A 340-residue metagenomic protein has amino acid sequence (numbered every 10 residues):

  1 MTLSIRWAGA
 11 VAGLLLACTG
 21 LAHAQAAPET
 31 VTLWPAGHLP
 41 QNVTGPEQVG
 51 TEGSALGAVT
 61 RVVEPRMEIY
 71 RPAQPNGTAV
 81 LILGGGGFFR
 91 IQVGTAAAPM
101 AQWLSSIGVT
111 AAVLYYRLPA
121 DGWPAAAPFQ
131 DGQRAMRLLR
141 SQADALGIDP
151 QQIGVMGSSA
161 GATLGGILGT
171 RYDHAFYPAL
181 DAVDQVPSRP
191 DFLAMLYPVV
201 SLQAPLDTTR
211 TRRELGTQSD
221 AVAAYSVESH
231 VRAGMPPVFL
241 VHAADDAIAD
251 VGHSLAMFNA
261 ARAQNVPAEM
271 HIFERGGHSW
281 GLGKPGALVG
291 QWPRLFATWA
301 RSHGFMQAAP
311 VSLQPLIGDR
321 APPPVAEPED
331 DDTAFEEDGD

Functional and structural regions predicted by a protein language model:
G9-T19: Bacterial N-terminal signal peptides
Q25-T78: N-terminal cap/lid segment of alpha/beta-hydrolase-fold proteins
G77-G86: Short beta-strand element of the alpha/beta-hydrolase
Q92-M100, V113-P150, G283-Q291: Catalytic nucleophile-loop/oxyanion-hole region of alpha/beta-hydrolase and closely related hydrolase-like folds
R134-T211, Q218-V227, I317-D319: Primarily recognizes the serine-hydrolase "nucleophile elbow" in alpha/beta-hydrolase and SGNH/GDSL folds
S201-L202, D245-A249: Acidic catalytic loop of the alpha/beta-hydrolase fold
G234, F239-H242, D246: Short beta-strand/loop motif that positions the catalytic acidic residue of the alpha/beta-hydrolase fold
V251, L255-D340: C-terminal catalytic histidine-bearing segment of alpha/beta-hydrolase fold enzymes
